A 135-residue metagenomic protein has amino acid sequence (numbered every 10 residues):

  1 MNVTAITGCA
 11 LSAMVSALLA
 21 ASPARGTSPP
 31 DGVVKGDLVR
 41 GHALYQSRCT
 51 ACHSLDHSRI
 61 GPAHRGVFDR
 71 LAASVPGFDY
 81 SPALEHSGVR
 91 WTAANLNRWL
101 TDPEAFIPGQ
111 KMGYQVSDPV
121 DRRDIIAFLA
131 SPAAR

Functional and structural regions predicted by a protein language model:
M1-T4: N-terminal secretory signal peptides that target proteins for export/translocation
I6-G8, L38, R122: Short functional linear motifs
C9-L18: Bacterial N-terminal signal peptides
V15-S16, T92-R135: C-terminal capping alpha-helices of c-type cytochrome domains
S22-L44: Electrostatic cytochrome c docking/interface patches
L38-H42, S54, S58-T92, Y114-V116: Gly/Gly-Pro-rich "capping" loops immediately C-terminal to redox-active cysteine motifs in periplasmic/lumenal
C49-C52: Short cysteine clusters
